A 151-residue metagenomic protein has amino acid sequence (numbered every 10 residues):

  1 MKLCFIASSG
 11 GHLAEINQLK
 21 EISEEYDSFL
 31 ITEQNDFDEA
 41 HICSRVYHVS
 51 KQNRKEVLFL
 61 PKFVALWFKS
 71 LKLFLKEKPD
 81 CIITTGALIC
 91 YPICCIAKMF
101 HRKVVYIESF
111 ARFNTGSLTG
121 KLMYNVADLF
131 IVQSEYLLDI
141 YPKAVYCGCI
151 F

Functional and structural regions predicted by a protein language model:
F5, G11-E24, N35: Short amphipathic alpha-helix
A7-S9, D27-K62, Y136, C147-I150: Conserved nucleotide-sugar phosphate-binding/catalytic loop shared by glycosyltransferases and other
S8, T85, V132-S134: Replace "coordinates the UDP/GDP/TDP-sugar" with "coordinates nucleotide-activated sugar donors
D27, S44, D80, D128 (+1 more regions): Receiver (REC) domain switch/active-site residues of two-component response regulators
V57-D80: An amphipathic, basic-hydrophobic alpha-helix
P79-F100: An aromatic- and histidine-rich active-site surface loop
R102-F151: Active-site-proximal region of nucleotide-activated glycan assembly enzymes, centered on histidine/acidic-rich loops
